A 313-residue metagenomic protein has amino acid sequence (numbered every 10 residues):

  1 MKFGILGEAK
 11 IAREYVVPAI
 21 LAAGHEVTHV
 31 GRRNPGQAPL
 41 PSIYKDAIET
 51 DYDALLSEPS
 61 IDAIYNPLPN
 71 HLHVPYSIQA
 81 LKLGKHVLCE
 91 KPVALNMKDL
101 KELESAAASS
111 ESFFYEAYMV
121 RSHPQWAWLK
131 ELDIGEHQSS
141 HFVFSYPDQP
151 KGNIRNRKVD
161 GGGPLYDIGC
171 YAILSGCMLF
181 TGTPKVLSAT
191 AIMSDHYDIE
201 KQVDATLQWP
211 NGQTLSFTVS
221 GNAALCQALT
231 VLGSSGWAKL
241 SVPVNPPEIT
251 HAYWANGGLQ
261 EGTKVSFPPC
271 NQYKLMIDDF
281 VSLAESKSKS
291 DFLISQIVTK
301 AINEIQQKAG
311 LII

Functional and structural regions predicted by a protein language model:
M1-I43, Q272, V281, L311: N-terminal Rossmann-like dinucleotide-binding module
Y44-E104: Beta-loop-alpha module in the N-terminal Rossmann-like domain of NAD(P)-dependent dehydrogenases, especially those
A47, A63-Y65, P210, D278-I313: C-terminal helix-rich "cap/oligomerization" subdomain common to oxidoreductases
C89-E90, F114-E116, L240: Hydrophobic residues in well-ordered beta-strands that form the structural core
E102-M119, H137-S140: Rossmann-fold dehydrogenase core element
V120-L187, D195: Predominantly a Rossmann-like dinucleotide-binding segment in NAD(P)-dependent oxidoreductases
L174-P246, D278-K287: Contiguous beta-strand/loop segments that form the cofactor/metal-binding neighborhood of enzyme cores
K264-D278, S290: Active-site loop of classical SDR/Rossmann-like NAD(P)-dependent oxidoreductases, centered on the catalytic Tyr-X3-Lys
